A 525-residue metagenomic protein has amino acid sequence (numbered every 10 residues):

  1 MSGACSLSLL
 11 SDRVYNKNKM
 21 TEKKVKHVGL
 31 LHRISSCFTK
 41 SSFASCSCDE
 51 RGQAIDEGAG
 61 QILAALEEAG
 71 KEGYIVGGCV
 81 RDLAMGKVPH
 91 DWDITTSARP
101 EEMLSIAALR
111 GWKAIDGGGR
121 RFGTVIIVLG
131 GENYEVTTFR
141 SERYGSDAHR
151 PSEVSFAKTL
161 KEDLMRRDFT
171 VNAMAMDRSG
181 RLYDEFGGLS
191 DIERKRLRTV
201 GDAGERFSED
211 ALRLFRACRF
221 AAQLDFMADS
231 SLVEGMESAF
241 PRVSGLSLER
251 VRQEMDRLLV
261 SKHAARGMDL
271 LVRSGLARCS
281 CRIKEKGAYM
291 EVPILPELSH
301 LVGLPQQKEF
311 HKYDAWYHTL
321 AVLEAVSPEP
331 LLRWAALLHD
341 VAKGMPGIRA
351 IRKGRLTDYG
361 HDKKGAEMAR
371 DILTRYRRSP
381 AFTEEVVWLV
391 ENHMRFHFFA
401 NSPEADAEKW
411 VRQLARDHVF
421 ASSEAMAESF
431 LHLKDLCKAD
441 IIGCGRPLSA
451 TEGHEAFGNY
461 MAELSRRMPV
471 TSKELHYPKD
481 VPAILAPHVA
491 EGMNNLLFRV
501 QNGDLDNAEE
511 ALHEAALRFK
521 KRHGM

Functional and structural regions predicted by a protein language model:
C5, L9-M525: Catalytic cores of the polymerase beta-like nucleotidyltransferase superfamily and closely associated nucleotide
